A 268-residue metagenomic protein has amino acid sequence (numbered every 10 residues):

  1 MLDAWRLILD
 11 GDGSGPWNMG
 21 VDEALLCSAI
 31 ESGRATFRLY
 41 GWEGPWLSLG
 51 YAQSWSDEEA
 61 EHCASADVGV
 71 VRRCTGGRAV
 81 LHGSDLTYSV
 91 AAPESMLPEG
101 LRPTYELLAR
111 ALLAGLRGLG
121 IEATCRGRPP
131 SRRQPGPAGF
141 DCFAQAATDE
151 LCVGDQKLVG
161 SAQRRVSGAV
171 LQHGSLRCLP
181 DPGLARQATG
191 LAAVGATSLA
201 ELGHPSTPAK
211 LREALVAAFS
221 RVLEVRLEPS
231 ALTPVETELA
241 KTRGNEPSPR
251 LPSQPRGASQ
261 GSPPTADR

Functional and structural regions predicted by a protein language model:
M1-S65, G69-R73, C142, A196-L251 (+1 more regions): Active-site loop/lid in soluble adenylation, ligation, and acyl-transfer enzymes
E43, G83, V153-D155, V166-S167: Short acidic-glycine loop/turn motifs at beta-strand connectors
A52, R78-A79, A162: Gly/Ser/Thr-rich beta-alpha loop segments that engage phosphate groups in nucleotides
D57-E99: A glycine-rich, hydrophobic loop/mini-helix early in the fold
G83-D85, A146, L171: Short, solvent-exposed loop/turn segments at the edges of secondary structure
T87-C142, T148: Internal, conserved structured core segments that host functional sites
A111-P137, R165-P252, G257, P264-R268: Long, positively charged amphipathic alpha-helical accessory segments at protein N-termini or as interdomain linkers
D141-A162: Aromatic/basic-lined ligand-recognition segments that form π-stacking hydrophobic pockets flanked by Lys/Arg to engage
